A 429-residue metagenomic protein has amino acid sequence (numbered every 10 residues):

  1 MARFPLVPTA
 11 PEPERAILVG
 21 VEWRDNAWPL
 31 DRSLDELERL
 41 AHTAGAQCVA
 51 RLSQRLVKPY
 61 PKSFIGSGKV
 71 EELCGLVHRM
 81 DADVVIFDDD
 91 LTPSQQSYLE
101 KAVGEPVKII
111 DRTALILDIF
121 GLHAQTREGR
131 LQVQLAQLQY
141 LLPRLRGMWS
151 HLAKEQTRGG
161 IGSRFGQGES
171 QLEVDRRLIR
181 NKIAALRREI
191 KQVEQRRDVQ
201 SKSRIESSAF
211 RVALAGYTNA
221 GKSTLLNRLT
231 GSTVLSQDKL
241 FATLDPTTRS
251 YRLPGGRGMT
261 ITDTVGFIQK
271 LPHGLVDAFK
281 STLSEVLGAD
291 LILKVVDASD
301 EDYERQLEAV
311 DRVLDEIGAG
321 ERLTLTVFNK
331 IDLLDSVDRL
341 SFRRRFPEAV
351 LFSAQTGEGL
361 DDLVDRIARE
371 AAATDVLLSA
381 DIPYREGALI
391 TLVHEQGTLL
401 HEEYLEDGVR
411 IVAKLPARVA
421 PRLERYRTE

Functional and structural regions predicted by a protein language model:
M1-I116: N-terminal accessory targeting/assembly segments
M1-V19, W23, E38, P143-A220 (+4 more regions): C-terminal-of-GTPase-core extension/linker across diverse P-loop GTPases
A2-F4, R197, S203-F210, R228-T260 (+3 more regions): Switch I (effector-binding) loop of TRAFAC-class P-loop GTPase G-domains
W23, S53-Q54, D89-L91, R112-L115 (+6 more regions): Short, ordered loop/turn segments at secondary-structure junctions
R24-P29, P59-S63, H123-G129, Q171 (+4 more regions): Flexible beta-alpha connector loops of hexameric P-loop NTPases
N26, R32-H42, V70, C74-R79 (+3 more regions): Conserved C-terminal guanine-recognition region of P-loop GTPase G domains, centered on the G4
A114-V133: Short alpha-helix plus adjacent loop in nuclease-associated cores
